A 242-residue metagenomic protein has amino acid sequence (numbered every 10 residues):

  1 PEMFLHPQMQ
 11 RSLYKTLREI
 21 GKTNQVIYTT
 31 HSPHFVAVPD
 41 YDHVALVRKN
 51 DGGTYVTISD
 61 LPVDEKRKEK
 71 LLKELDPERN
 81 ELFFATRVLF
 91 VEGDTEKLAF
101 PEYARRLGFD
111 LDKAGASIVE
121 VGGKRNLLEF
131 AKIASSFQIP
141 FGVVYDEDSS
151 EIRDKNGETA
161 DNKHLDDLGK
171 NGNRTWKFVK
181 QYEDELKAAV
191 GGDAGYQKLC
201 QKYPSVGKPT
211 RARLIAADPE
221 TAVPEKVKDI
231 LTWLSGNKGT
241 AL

Functional and structural regions predicted by a protein language model:
P1-E78: Switch/communication elements of ASCE P-loop NTPase nucleotide-binding domains
D76-F90, D94-L242: Acidic, Mg2+-coordinating catalytic modules of nucleic-acid enzymes
